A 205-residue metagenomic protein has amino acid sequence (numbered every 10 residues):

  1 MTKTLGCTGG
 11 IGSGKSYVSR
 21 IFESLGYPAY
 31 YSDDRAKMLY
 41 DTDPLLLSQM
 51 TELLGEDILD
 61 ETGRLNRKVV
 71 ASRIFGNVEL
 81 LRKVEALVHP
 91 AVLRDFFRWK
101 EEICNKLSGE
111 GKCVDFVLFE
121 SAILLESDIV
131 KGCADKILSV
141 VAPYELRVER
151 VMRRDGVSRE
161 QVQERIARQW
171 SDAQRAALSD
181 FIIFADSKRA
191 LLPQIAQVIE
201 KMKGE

Functional and structural regions predicted by a protein language model:
M1-L65, R73, A196, K201-E205: Glycine-rich phosphate-binding loop of ATP-dependent small-molecule kinases
L5, Y30, L138, F181-I183: Hydrophobic/aromatic beta-strand patches that form the interior of the parallel beta-sheet core in alpha/beta enzyme
G14, D33, V84, L118 (+2 more regions): Residue-level signal for inorganic ion chemistry
L25, L54, C133-A134, A177-S179: Short, structured coil segments at secondary-structure junctions
K37-D115: ATP-dependent small-molecule kinase phosphotransfer cores that center on conserved nucleotide phosphate-binding segments
L47, T51, Y144-M152, R159 (+1 more regions): An amphipathic alpha-helix signature
V92, F96-R98, V130-G132, R153 (+1 more regions): Small-molecule kinase domains that catalyze NTP-dependent phosphoryl transfer to phosphate-bearing small molecules
F97-N105, K112-R150: ATP-dependent NMP and nucleoside kinases share a basic, alpha-helical "lid"
